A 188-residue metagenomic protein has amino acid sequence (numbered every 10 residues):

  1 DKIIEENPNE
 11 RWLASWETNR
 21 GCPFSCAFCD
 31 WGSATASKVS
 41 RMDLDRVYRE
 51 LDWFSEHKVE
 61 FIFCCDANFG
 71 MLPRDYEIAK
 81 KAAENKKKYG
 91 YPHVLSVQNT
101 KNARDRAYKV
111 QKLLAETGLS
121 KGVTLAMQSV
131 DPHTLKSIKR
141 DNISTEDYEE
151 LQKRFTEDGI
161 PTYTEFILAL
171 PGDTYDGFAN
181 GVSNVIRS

Functional and structural regions predicted by a protein language model:
D1-Y48, W53: Acidic, low-complexity intrinsically disordered segments
E5-P8, W53-F54, K88, S183-R187: A general structural signal for short secondary-structure junctions and capping/turn motifs
V39, R74, D173: Catalytic cores of large soluble enzymes that bind and process phosphate-bearing ligands
L44-Y163, L168-L170: Conserved SAM/AdoMet-binding glycine-rich loop
V110, P171-I186: Catalytic cores of alpha/beta
